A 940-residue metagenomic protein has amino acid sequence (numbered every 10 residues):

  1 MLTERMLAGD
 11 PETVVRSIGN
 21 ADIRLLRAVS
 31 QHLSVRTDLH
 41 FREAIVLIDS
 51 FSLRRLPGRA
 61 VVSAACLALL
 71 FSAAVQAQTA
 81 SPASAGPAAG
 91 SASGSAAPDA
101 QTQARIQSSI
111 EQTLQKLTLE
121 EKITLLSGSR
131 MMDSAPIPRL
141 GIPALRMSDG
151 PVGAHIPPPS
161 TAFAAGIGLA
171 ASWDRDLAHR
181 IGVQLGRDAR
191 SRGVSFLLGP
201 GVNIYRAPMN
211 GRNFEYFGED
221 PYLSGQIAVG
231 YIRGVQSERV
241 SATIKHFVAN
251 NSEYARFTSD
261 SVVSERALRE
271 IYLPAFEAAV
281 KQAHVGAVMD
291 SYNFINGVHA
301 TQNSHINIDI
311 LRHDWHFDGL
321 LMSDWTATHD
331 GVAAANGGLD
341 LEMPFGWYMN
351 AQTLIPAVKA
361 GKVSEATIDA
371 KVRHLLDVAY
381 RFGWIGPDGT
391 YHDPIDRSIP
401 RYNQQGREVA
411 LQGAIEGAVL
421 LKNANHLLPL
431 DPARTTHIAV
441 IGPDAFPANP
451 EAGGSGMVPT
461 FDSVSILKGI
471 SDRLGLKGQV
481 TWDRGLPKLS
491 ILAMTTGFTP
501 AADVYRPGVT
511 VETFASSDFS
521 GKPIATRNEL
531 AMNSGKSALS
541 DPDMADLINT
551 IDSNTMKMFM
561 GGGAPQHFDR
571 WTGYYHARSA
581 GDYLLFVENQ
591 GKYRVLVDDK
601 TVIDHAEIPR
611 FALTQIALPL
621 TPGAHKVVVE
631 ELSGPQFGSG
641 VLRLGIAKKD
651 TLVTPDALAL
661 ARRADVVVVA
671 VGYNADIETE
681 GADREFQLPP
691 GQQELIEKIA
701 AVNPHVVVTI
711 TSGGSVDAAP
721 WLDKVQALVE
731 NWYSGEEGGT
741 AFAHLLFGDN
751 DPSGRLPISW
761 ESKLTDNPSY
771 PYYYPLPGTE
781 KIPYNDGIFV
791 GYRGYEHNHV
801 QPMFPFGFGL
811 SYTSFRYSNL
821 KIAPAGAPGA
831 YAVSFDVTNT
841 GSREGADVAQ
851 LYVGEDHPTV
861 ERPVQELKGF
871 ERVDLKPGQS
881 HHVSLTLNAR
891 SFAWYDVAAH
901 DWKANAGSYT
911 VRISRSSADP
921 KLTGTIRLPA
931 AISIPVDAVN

Functional and structural regions predicted by a protein language model:
L2-T3, L7-A8, V15, S30-L33: N-terminal amphipathic/hydrophobic targeting modules at extreme N-termini, encompassing cleavable Sec/SRP-type signal
D10, D22, H32, D38-H40: Intrinsic-disorder-associated, low-complexity terminal segments enriched in Asp/Asn/His/Tyr and depleted of Lys/Arg
A44-S63: Bacterial N-terminal signal peptides that target proteins for export
V61-S72: Bacterial N-terminal signal peptides
A77-L584, E588-W894, S908-I913, S917 (+1 more regions): Glycoside hydrolase catalytic-domain context in secreted enzymes
P920-P935: Short beta-strand elements
